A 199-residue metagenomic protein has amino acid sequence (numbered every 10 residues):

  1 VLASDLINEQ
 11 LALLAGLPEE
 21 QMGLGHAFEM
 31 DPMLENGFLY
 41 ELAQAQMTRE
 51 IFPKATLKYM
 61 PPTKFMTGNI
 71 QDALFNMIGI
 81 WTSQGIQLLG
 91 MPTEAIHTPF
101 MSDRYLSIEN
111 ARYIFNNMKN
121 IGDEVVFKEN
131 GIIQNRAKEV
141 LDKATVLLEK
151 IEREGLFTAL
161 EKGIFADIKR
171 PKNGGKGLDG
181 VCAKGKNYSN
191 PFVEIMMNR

Functional and structural regions predicted by a protein language model:
V1-R199: Anaerobic metallocofactor- and corrinoid-dependent redox/one-carbon enzyme cores, especially those from methanogenesis
